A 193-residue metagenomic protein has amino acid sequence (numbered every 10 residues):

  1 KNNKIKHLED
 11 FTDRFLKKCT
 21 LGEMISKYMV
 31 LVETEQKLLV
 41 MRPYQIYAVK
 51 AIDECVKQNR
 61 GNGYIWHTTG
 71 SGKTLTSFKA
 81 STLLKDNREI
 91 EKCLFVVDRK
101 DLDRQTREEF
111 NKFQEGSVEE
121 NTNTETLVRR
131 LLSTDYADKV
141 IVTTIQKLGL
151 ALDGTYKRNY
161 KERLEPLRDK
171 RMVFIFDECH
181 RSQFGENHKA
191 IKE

Functional and structural regions predicted by a protein language model:
K1-K92, D101, Q105-S117, Y136 (+3 more regions): ATP-dependent helicase/translocase motor core
P43, V97, E178: Conserved residues at beta->alpha junctions
E91-L94, Y160: Short beta-alpha connecting loops at secondary-structure transitions that line or flank enzyme active sites
F95-V96, F174: Structural beta-sheet core signal
K100, N121-R130, I145-L150: Conserved helicase motor
V118-E125, G154-N159: Short gly/ser/thr-rich secondary-structure transition/capping motifs
E125-I141, P166: Conserved motor-coupling elements within RecA-like helicase/translocase cores
V140-F176, R181-A190: Conserved RecA-like ASCE ATPase "motif II neighborhood" in helicase/translocase motors
